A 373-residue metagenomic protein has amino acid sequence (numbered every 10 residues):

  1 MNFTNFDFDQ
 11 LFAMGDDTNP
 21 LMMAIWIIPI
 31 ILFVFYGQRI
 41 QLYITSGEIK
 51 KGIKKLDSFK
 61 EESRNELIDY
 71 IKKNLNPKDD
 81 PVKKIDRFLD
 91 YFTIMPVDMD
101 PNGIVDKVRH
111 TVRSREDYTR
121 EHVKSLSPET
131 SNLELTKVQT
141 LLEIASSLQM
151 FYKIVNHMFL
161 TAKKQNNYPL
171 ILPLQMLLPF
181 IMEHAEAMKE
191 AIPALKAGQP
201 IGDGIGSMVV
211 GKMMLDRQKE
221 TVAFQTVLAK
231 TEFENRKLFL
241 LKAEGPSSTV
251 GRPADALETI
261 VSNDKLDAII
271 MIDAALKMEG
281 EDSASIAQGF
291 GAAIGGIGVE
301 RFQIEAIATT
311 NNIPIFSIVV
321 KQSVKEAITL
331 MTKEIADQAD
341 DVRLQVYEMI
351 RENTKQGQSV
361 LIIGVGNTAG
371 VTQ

Functional and structural regions predicted by a protein language model:
M1-D17: Short, strongly hydrophobic alpha-helical membrane anchors
N2-F3, M22-I25, T221-E232, L344: …; additionally, a secondary subgroup of soluble metalloenzymes is captured
L21-Q38, V210: Alpha-helical membrane-embedded segments
I44-M208: Electropositive, gly/pro-rich neighborhoods at or near active sites that engage anionic ligands
T136, S146, M150-K153, P200 (+5 more regions): Conserved active-site and cofactor/substrate-binding residues in soluble primary-metabolism enzymes
L172-F290, N311-P314: Glycine- and small hydrophobic-enriched segments that form the cores of compact globular domains
A287-I307: Gly/Ser/Thr-rich active-site loops/lids in small-molecule metabolic enzymes that frequently grip phosphoryl groups
I315-Q373: C-terminal functional extensions of proteins
